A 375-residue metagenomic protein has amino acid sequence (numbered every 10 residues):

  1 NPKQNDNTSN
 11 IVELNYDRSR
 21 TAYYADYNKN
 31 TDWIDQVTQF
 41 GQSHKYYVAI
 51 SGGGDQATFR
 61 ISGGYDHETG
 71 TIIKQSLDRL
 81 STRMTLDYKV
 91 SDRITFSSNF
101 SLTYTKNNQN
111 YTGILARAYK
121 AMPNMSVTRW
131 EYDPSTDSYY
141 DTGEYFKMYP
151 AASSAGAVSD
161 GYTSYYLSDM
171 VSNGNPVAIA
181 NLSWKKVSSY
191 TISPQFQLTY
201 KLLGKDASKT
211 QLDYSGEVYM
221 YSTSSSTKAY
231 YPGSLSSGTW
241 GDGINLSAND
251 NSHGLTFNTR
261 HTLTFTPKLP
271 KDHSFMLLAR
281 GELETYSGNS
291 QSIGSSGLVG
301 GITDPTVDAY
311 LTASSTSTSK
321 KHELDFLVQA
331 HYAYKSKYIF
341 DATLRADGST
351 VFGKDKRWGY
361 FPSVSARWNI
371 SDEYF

Functional and structural regions predicted by a protein language model:
N1-K74, Y111-G113, E131-T163, I179-K186 (+1 more regions): Residues embedded in well-ordered regular secondary structure
R20-S51, D55, P232, S236 (+1 more regions): Outer-membrane beta-barrel transmembrane domain signature of Gram-negative proteins, especially the mid-to-C-terminal
N28-I34, D66-T69, G174-S183, T239-A248 (+3 more regions): Extracytoplasmic loops and strand-loop junctions of Gram-negative outer membrane beta-barrel proteins
G54-M148, S183-A229, L246-S287, S292 (+1 more regions): Transmembrane beta-barrel strand/turn architecture of Gram-negative outer membrane proteins
G161-N175, S236-G241: A subset of solvent-exposed loop/turn segments in beta-rich extracellular surface proteins, enriched in glycine
V351-F352: Extracytoplasmic/secreted cell-surface and envelope-processing proteins
